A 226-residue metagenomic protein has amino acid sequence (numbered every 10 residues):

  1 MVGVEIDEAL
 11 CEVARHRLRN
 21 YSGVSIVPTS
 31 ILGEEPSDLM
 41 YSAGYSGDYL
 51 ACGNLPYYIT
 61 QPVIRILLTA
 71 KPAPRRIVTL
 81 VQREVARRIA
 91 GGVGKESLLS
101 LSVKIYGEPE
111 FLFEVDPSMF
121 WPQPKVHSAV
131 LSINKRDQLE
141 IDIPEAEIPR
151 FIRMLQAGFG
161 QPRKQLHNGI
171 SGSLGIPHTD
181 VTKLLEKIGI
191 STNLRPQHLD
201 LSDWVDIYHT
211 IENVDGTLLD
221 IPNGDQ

Functional and structural regions predicted by a protein language model:
M1-A157, G216-Q226: Catalytic cores of RNA-modifying enzymes
A14, I89, L184, I207-Y208: A structural signal for short hydrophobic/aromatic patches embedded in well-ordered alpha helices
M40, I77, L112, D180-V181 (+3 more regions): Alpha-helix boundary/capping detector
I66, Q165, D206: Alpha-helical scaffold segments in soluble metabolic enzymes
L68, S171, E212: Short, locally clustered residues in the helix-turn-helix/winged-helix DNA-binding domain
A129, I133-K135, D142-K183, I188-S191 (+1 more regions): An accessory alpha-helical subdomain
K187-Q226: Short, amphipathic C-terminal "tail helix"
